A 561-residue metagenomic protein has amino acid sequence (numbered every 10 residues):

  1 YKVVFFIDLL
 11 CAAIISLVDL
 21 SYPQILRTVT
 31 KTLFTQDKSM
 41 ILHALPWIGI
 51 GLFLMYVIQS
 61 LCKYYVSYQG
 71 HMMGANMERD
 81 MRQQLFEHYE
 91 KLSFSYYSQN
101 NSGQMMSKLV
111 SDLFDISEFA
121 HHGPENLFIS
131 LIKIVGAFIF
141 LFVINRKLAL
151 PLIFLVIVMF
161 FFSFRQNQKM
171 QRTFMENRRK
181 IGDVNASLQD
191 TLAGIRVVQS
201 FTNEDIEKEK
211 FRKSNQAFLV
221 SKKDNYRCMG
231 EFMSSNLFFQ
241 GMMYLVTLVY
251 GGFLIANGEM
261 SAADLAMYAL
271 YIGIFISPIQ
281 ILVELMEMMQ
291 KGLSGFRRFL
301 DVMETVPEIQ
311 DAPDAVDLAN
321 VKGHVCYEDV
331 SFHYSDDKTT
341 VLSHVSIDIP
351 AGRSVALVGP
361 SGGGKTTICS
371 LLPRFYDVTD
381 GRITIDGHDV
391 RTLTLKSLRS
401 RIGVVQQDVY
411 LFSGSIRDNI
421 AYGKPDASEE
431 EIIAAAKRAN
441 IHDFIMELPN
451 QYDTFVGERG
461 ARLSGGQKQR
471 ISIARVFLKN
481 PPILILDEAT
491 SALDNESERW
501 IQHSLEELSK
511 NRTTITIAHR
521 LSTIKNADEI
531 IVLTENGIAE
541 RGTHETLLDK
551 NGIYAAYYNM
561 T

Functional and structural regions predicted by a protein language model:
K2, F94-S95, S111-A120, P124 (+7 more regions): An intracellular "coupling" helix at the cytosolic face of ABC transporter transmembrane type-1 domains
V4-L17, M55, E125-E176, V249-M260 (+1 more regions): Transmembrane helices of ABC transporter permease
F5-C62, F142-K147, G258-A262: Transmembrane helix-loop-helix hairpins at lipid-water interfaces of multipass membrane proteins, especially the type-1
L10, V18, Y22, M40 (+4 more regions): Hydrophobic alpha-helical transmembrane segments of ABC transporter permease domains
G51-Q59, K63, V156-F160, F164 (+2 more regions): Hydrophobic alpha-helical segments in the permease module
V66, G70-G74, E90-V135, A193: Juxtamembrane loop-to-helix connectors within ABC transporter transmembrane domains
K180, N203, R227, F275-V302: Cytosolic ends of transmembrane helices, especially the final helix of ABC transmembrane type-1 domains
L318-T561: ABC-type nucleotide-binding domain
